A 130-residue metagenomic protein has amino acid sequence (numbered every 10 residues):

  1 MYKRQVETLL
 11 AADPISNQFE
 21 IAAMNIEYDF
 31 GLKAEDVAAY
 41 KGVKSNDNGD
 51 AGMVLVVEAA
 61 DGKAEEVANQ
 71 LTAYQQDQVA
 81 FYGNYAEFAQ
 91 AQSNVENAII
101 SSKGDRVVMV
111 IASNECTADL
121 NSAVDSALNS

Functional and structural regions predicted by a protein language model:
M1-Q5: Conserved small/polar residues in nucleotide/adenosyl-binding loops
V6-E7, V54, A64, A68-Q75 (+2 more regions): Extracytoplasmic/secreted envelope proteins and their assembly/folding machinery, especially bacterial periplasmic
S16-A51, E66-V67, Q90-E96: Short, compositionally biased low-complexity segments enriched in polar/charged residues
E20, D61-E65, N114, A118: Soluble non-cytosolic domains of exported or imported proteins
D50-D61: A short acidic-to-branched-hydrophobic micro-motif
A64, A68-K103: Short Gly/Thr-rich strand-loop-strand
Q90-S130: A short, solvent-exposed beta-edge/loop patch
